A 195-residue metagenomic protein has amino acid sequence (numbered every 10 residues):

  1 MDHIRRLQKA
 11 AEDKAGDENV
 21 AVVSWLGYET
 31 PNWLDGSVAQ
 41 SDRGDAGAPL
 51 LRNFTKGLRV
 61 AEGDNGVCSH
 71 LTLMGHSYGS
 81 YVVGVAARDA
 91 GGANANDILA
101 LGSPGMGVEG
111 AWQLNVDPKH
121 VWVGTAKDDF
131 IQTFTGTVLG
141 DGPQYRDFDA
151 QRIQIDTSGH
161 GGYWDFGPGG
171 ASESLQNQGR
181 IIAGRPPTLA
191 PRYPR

Functional and structural regions predicted by a protein language model:
M1-S69, D89-R195: Lipolytic serine-hydrolase domain surface
M74-V83: Gly/Ala-rich beta-loop-alpha elbow adjacent to hydrolase catalytic centers
G84-R88: Short, hydrophobic alpha-helix immediately C-terminal to the catalytic nucleophile
